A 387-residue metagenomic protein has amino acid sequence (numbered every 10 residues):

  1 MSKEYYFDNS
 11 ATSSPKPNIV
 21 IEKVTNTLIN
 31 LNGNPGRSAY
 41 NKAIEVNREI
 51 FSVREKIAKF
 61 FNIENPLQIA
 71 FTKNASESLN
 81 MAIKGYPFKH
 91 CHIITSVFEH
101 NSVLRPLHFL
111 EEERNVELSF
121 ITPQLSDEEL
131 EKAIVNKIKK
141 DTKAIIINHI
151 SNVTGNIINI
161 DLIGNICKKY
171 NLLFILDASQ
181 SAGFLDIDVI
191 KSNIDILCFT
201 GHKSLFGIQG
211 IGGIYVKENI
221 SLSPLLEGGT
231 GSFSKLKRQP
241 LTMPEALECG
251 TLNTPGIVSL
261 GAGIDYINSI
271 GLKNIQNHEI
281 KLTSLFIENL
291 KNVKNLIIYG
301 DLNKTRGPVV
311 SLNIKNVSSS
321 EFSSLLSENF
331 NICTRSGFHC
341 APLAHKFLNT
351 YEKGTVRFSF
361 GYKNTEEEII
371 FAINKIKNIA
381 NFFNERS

Functional and structural regions predicted by a protein language model:
M1-S387: Pyridoxal 5′-phosphate
